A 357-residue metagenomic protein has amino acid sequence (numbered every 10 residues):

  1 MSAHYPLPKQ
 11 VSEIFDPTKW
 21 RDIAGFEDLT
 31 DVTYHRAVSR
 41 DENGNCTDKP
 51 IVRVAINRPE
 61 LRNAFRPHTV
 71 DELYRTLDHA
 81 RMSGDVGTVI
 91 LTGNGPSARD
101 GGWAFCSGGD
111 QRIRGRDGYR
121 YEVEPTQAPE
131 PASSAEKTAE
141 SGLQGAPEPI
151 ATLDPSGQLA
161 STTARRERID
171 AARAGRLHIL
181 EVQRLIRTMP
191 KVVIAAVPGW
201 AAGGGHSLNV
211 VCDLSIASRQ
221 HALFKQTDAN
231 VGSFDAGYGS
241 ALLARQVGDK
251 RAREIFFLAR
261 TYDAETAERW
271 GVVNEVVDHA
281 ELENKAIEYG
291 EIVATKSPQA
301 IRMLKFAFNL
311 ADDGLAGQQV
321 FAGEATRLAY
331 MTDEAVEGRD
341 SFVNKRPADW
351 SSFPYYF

Functional and structural regions predicted by a protein language model:
S2-R99, R116: Conserved CoA-thioester-binding segment of acyl-CoA-metabolizing enzymes
C46-D48, D100, A217-A222, F234 (+4 more regions): C-terminal long alpha-helix characteristic of the crotonase
V54, R58, E72-L73, L91 (+7 more regions): Terminal peptide-recognition signature
R58, K296-S297, K345-R346: Short loop-to-helix capping motifs
G93-V182, G232: Glycine- (often His-adjacent) and acidic-residue-rich active-site loop that binds/positions the CoA thioester
I179, S240, D249-A252, I301-L304 (+2 more regions): A general structural signal for well-ordered alpha-helical segments in protein cores
R184-P298: Crotonase-fold acyl-CoA enzyme core
